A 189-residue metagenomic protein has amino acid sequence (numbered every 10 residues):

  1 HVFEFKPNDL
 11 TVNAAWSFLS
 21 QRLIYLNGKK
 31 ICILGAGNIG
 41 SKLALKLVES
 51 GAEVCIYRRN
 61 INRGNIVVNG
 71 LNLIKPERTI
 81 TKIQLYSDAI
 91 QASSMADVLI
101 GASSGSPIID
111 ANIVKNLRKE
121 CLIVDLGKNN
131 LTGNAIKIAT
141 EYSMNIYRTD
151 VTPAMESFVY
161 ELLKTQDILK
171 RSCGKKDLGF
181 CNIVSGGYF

Functional and structural regions predicted by a protein language model:
H1-N27, Y160-L163: Glycine/serine-rich phosphate-binding loop and adjoining beta1-alpha1 elements at the start of nucleotide-handling
F5-K6, L34, Y57, L126: Structural motif
V12, I39-L43, G64, S106-D110 (+1 more regions): Short glycine/serine/threonine-rich phosphate/pyrophosphate-binding segments that cradle anionic phosphate groups
S20-G101: Glycine-rich phosphate/diphosphate-binding loop of Rossmann-like nucleotide-binding domains
V48-E49, N72, K115-R118, A139-E141 (+1 more regions): Short, solvent-exposed amphipathic alpha-helical segments in soluble enzyme and RNA/protein-processing domains
T81-A154: Rossmann-like adenosine-cofactor binding region
K128-N130, N134-F189: Adenosine-phosphate binding glycine-rich loop
